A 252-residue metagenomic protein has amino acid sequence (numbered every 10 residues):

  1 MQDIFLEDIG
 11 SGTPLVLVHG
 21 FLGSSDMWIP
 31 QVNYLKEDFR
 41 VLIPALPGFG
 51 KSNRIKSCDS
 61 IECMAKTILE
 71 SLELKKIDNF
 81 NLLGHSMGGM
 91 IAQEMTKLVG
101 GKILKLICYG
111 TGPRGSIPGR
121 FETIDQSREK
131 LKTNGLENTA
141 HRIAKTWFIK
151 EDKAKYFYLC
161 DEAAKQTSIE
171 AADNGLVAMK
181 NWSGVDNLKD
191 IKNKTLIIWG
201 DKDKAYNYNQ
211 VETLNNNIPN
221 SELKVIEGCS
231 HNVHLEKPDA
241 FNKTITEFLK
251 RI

Functional and structural regions predicted by a protein language model:
I4-R54: Conserved HGGG/HGGXW glycine-rich cap/lid loop of the alpha/beta-hydrolase fold
V32-N33, L42-L83, L98, K243: Active-site loop/oxyanion-hole signature of alpha/beta-hydrolase fold enzymes
G84, G88, A92: Gly/Ala-rich beta-loop-alpha elbow adjacent to hydrolase catalytic centers
Q93-L98, I103-T133, N138: Flexible "cap/lid" loop of the alpha/beta hydrolase fold
S116-E122, T133-K189: Conserved alpha/beta-hydrolase catalytic His-Asp/Glu region
I191, I197-W199, D203: Short beta-strand/loop motif that positions the catalytic acidic residue of the alpha/beta-hydrolase fold
K204-Q210: Conserved alpha/beta-hydrolase "acid-adjacent" motif
C229-P238, N242: Catalytic histidine-centered segment of alpha/beta-hydrolase-like enzymes
